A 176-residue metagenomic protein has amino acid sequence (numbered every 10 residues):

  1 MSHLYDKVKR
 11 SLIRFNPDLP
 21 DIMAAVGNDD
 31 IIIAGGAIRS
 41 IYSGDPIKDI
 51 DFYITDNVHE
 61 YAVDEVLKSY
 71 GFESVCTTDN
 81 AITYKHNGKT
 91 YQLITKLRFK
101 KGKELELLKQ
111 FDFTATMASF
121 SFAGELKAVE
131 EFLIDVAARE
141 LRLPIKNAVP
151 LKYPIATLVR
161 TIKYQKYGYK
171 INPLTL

Functional and structural regions predicted by a protein language model:
M1-L176: Catalytic cores of the polymerase beta-like nucleotidyltransferase superfamily and closely associated nucleotide
